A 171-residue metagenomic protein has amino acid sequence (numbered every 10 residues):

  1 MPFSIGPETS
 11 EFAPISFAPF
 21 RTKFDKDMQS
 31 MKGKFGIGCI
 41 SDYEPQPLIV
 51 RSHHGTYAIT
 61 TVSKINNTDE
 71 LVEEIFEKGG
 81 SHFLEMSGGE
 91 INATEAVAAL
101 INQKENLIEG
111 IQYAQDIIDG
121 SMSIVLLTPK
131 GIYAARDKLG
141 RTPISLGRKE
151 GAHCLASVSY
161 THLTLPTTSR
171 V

Functional and structural regions predicted by a protein language model:
M1-L163: Conserved short alpha-helical segments that host acidic/polar catalytic motifs at enzyme active sites
H162-V171: Single conserved hydrophobic/aromatic residue that forms the stacking wall/gate of nucleotide- or nucleobase-binding
